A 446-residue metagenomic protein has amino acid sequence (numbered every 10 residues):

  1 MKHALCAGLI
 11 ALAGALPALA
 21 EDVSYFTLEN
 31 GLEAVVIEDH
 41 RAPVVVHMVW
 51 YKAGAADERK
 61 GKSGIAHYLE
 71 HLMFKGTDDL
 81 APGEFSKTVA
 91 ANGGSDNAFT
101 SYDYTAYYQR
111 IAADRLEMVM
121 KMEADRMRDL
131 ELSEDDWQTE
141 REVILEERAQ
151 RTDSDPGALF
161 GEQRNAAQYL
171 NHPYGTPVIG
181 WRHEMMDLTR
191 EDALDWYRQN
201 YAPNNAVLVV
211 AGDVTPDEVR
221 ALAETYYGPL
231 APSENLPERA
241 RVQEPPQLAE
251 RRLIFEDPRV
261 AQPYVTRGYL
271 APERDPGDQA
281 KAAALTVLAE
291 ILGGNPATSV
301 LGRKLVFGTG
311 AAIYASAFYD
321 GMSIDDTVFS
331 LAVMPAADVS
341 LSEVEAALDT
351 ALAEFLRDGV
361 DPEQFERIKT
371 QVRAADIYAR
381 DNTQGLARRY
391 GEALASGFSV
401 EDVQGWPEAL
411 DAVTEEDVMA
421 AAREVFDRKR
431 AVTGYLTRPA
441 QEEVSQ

Functional and structural regions predicted by a protein language model:
A4-A15: Bacterial N-terminal signal peptides
A18-A55, A81-R115, R151-N205, P229-D275 (+9 more regions): Non-catalytic beta-strand/loop surface segments
G54-K62: Short pre-active-site segment immediately N-terminal to the catalytic Zn-binding motif
K60, E117-M120, S154, A221 (+2 more regions): Solvent-exposed, non-transmembrane alpha-helical starts
S63-T77: Active-site SXXK
A124-E134, Y226-E234, D349-V360: A common structural junction motif
